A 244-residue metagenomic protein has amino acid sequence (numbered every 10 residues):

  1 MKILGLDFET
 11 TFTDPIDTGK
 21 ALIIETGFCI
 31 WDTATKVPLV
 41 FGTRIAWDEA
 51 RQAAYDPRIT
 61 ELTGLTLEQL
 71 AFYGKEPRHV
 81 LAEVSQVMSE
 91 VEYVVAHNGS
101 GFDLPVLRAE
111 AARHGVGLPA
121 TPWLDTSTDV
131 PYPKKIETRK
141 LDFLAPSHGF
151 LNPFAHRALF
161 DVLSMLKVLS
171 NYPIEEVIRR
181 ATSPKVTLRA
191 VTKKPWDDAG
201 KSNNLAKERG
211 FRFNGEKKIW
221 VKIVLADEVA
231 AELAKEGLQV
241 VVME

Functional and structural regions predicted by a protein language model:
M1-R108, A112-H114, K135-H156: Conserved non-catalytic scaffold segment of RNase H-like nuclease domains
G42-I45, P122-D125, V242: Structural signal for conserved beta-strand scaffold positions within catalytic alpha/beta enzyme cores
V116-L118: Replace "Mg2+/Mn2+-dependent" with "divalent metal-dependent
W123-R139: Short alpha-helix plus adjacent loop in nuclease-associated cores
R157-V168: Acidic, divalent-metal-coordinating active-site segment for phosphoryl/phosphodiester hydrolysis, typified by short
V168-E244: Acidic two-metal-ion nuclease catalytic site recognized across multiple nuclease folds, prominently DnaQ/RNase D-T
